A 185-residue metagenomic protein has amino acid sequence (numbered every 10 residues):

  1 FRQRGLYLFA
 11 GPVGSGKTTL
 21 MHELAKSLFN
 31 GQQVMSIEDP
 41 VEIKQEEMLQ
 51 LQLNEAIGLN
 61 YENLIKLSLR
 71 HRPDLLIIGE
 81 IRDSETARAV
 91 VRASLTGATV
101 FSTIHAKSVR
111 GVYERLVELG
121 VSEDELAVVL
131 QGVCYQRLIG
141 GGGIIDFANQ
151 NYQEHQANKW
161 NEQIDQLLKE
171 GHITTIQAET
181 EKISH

Functional and structural regions predicted by a protein language model:
F1-H185: Short, flexible helix-loop junctions that flank or precede catalytic/ligand sites
